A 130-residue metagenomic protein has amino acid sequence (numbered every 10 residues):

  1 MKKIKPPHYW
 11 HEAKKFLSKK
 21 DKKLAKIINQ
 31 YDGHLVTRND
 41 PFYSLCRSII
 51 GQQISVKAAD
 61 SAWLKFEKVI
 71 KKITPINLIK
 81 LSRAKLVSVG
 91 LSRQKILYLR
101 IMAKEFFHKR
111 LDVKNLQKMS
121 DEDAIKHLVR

Functional and structural regions predicted by a protein language model:
M1-M119: N-terminal polyanion-binding entry modules of DNA glycosylases/AP lyases and select other DNA-binding proteins
I50, M119-R130: Catalytic DNA-binding helix-loop module of base-excision-repair DNA glycosylases/AP lyases
